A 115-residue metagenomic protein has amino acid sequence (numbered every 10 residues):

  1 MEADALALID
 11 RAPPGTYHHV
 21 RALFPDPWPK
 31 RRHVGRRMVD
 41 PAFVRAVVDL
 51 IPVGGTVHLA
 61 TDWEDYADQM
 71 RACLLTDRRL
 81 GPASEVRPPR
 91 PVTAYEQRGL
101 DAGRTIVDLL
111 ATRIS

Functional and structural regions predicted by a protein language model:
M1-A5: Conserved SAM-binding strand-loop segment of SAM-dependent methyltransferases
L6, D10-H19, F24: A short acidic, Gly/Pro-enriched loop at the edge of an enzyme's catalytic core that lines a small-molecule cofactor
A7, P27, E64-Y66: Short "lid" loop at the C-terminus of a central beta-strand within the Rossmann-like core of SAM-dependent
Y17-H18, R37-P41, L75-T76: Glycine-rich, phosphate-binding/catalytic loops in enzymes
P29-M38: Glycine/threonine-rich flexible loop motifs
R37-T56: A short glycine-rich, Lys/Arg-flanked "PGG" loop and its adjoining helix->strand segment in the class I
I51-R78: Conserved Class I SAM-dependent methyltransferase catalytic core
Q69-S115: Class I S-adenosyl-L-methionine
